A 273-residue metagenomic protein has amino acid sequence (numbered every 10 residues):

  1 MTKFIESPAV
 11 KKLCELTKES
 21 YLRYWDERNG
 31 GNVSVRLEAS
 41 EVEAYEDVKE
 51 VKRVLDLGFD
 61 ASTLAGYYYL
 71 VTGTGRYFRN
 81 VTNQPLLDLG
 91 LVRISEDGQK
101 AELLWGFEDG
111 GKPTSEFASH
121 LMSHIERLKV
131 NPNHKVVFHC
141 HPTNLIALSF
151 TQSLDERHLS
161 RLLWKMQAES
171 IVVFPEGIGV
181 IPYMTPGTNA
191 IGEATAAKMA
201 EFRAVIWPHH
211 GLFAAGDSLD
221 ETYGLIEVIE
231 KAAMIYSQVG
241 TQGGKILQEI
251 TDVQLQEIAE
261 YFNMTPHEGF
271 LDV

Functional and structural regions predicted by a protein language model:
M1-V273: Glycine-rich flexible loops
